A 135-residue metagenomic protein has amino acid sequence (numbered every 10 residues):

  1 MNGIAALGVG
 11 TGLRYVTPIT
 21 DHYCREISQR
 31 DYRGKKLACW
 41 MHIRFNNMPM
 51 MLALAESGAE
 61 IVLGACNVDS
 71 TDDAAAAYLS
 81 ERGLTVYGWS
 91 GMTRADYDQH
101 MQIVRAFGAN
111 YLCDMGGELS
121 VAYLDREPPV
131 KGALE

Functional and structural regions predicted by a protein language model:
M1-E135: N-terminal ligand-binding/catalytic initiation module
